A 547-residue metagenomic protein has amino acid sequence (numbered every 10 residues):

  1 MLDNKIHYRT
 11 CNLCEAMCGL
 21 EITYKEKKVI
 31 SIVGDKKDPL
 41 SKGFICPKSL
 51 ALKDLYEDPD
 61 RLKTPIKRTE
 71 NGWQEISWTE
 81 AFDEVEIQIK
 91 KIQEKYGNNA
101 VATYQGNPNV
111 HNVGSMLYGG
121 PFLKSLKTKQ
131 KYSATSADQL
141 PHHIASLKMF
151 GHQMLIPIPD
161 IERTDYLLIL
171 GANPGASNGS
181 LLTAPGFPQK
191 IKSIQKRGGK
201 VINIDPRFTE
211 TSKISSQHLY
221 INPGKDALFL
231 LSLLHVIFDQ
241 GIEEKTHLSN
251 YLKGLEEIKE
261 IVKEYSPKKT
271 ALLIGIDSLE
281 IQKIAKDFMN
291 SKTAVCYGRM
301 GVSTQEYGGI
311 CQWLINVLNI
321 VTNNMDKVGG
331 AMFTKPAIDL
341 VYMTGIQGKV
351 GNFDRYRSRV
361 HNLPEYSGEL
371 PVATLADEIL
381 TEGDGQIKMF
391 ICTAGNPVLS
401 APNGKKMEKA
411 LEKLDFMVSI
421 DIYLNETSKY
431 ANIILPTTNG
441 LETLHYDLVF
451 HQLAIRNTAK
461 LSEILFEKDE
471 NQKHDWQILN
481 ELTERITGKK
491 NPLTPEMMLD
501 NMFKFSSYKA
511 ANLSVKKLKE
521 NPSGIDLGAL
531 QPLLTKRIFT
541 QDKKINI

Functional and structural regions predicted by a protein language model:
M1-Q240, G254, K269, D277 (+2 more regions): N-terminal export/assembly segments and adjacent metallocofactor-ligating motifs of anaerobic energy-metabolism
T69-Q74, Q240-S278, L465-L534: N-terminal leader/propeptide and maturation segments of large enzyme subunits in energy/redox metabolism and hydrolases
E84, Q88-I92, P121-S125, I194-R197 (+12 more regions): Generic, well-ordered alpha-helical scaffold segments in large soluble proteins
Y96-A100, E243-L248, V295, D326-F333 (+1 more regions): Flexible, glycine/charged-enriched surface loops at secondary-structure junctions
Y104-H111, L272-I276, R299-E306, I338 (+1 more regions): Conserved short loop/turn motifs at secondary-structure junctions
M116-K192, G199-I204, L228-L231, N319-Y430 (+2 more regions): Extended redox/cofactor-interaction regions of prokaryotic respiratory oxidoreductases
A172-N173, I214-S215, Y265-K268, Y297-V302 (+1 more regions): Flexible glycine/proline-enriched surface loops and loop-helix/loop-strand junctions
L441-K468, I478, T483, T487-G488: Glycine/threonine-rich phosphate-binding loop and adjacent beta-strand/alpha-helix elements that clamp
